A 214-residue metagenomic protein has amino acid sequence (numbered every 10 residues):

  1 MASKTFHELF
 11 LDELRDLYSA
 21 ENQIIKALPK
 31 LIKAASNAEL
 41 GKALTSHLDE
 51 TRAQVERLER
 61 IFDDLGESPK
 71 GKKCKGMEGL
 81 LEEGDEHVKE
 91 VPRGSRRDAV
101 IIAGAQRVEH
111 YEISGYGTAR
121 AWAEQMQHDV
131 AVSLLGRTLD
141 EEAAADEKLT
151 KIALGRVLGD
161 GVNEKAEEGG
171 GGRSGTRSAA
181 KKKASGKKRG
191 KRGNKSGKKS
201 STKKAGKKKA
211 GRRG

Functional and structural regions predicted by a protein language model:
M1-G214: Amphipathic alpha-helical hairpins
